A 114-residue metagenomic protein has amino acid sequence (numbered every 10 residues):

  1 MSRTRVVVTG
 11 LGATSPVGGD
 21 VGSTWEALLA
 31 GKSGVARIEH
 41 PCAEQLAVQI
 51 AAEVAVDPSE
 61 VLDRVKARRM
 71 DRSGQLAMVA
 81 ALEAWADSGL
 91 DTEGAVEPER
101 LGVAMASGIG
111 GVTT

Functional and structural regions predicted by a protein language model:
M1-T114: Conserved "HGTGT" condensation-loop signature of ketosynthase/thiolase-family condensing enzymes that catalyze
